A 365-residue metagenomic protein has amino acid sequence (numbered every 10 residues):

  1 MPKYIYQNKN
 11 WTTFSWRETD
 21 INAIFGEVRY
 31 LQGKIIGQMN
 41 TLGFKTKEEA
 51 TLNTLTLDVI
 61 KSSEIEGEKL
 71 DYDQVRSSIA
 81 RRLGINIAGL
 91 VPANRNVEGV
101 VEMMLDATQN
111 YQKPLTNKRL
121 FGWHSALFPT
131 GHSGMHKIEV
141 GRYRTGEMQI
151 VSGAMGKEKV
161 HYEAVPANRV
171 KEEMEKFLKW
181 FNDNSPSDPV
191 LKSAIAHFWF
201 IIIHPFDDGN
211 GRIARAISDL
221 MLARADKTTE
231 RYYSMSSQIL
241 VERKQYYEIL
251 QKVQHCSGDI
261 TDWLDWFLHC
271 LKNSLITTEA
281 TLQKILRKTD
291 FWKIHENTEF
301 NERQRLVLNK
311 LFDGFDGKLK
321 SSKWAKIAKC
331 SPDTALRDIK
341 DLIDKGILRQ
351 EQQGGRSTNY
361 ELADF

Functional and structural regions predicted by a protein language model:
M1-F365: FIC/Doc superfamily catalytic core
